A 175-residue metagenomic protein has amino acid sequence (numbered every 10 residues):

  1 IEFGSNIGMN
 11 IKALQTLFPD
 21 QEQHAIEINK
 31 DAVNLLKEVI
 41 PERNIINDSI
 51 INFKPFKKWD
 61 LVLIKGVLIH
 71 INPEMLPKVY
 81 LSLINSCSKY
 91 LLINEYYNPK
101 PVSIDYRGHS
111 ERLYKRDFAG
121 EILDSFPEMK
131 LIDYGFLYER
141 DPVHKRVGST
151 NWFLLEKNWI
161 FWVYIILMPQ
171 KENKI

Functional and structural regions predicted by a protein language model:
I1-K57, I71-I175: Class I (Rossmann-like) S-adenosyl-L-methionine-dependent methyltransferase catalytic domain, capturing the SAM-binding
L63: A conserved beta-strand element that flanks and buttresses the S-adenosyl-L-methionine
V67: Hydrophobic adenine-recognition pocket in adenosine-nucleotide-binding enzymes
